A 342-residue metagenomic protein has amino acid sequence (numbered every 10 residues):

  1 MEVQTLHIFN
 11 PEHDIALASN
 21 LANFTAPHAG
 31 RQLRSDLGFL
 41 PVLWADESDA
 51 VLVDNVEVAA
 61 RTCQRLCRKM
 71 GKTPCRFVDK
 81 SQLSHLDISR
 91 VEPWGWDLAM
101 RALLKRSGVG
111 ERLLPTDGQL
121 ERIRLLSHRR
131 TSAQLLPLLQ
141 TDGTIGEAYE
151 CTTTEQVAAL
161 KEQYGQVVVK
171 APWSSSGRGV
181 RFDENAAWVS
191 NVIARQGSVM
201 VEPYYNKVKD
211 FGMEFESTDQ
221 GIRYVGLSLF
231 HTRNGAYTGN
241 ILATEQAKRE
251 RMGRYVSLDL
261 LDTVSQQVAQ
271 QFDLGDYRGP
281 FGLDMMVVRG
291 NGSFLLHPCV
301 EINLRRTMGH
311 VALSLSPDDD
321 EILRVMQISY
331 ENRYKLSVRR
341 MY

Functional and structural regions predicted by a protein language model:
M1-L43: N-terminal-proximal low-complexity accessory segments that begin disordered and transition into the first
R31-D46, L52-A159: Conserved N-proximal alpha/beta basic substrate-recognition cap immediately N-terminal to, or forming the N-lobe
R122-M200, N206, T218-Q220, Q246-Q267: Active-site nucleotide/adenylate-binding loops and adjacent lid/helix of ATP-dependent enzymes
V168-V169, C299-I302: Short hydrophobic beta-strand that contains or immediately precedes a catalytic carboxylate
D183-T238, M286-C299: Phosphate-binding site of ATP-dependent enzymes
F215-Q267, N303-Q327: ATP-dependent carboxylate/phosphate-activation module, predominantly the ATP-grasp catalytic core and closely related
Y237-L295, N332-M341: A long amphipathic alpha-helix within ATP-dependent nucleotide-binding catalytic cores
D318-Y342: Charge-rich, low-complexity intrinsically disordered segments
